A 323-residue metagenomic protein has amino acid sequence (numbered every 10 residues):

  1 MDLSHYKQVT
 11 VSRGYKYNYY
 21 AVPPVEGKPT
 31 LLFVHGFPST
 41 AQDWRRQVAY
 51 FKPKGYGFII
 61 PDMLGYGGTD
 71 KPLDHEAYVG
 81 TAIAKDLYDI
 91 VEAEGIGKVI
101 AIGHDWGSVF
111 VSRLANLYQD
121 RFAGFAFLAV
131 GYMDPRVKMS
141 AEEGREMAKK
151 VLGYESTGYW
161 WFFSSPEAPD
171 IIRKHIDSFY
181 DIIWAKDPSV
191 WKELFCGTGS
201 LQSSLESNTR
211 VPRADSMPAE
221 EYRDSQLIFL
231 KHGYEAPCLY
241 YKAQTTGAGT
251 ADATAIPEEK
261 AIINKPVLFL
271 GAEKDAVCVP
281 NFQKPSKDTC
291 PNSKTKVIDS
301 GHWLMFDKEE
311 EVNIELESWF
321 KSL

Functional and structural regions predicted by a protein language model:
D2-Q8, Y15-Y19, P24-V25, T30 (+2 more regions): Flexible "cap/lid" subdomain of the alpha/beta-hydrolase fold that forms the substrate-access gate
A21-D70, H104: Conserved HGGG/HGGXW glycine-rich cap/lid loop of the alpha/beta-hydrolase fold
G36, V79, D105, D307-K308: Active-site helix-initiating loop/hinge in glycosyltransferases
F37, A41-W44, W106, S112 (+2 more regions): Signature tryptophan residues that serve as conserved aromatic anchors
Q47, L114, F282, E315-W319: Hydrophobic residues on the short alpha-helix immediately C-terminal to a glycine-rich phosphate/catalytic loop
N292-L323: Catalytic active-site module of serine/aspartate enzymes centered on a nucleophile-bearing elbow/loop
